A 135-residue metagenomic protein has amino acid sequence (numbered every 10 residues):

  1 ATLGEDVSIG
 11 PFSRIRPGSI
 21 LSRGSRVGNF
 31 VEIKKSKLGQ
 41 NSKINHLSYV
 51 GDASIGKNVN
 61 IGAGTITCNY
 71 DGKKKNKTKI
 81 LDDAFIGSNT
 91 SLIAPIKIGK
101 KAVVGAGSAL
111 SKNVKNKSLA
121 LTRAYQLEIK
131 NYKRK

Functional and structural regions predicted by a protein language model:
A1-L121, Q126-E128: Structural signal for interior beta-strand "rungs" in well-ordered beta-sheet cores of soluble enzyme domains
I129-K135: Short, basic, low-complexity termini and linkers enriched in Ser/Thr/Gly/Pro that act as targeting/leader peptides
